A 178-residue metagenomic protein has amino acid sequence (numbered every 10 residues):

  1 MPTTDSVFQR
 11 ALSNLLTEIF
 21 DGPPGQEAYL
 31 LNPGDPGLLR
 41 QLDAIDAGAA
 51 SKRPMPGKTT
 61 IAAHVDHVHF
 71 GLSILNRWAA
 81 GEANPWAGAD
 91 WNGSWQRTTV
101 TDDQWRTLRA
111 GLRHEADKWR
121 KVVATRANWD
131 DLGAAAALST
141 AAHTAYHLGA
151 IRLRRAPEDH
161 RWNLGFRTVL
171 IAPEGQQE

Functional and structural regions predicted by a protein language model:
P2-P24, A28-D35, L39-L42, G48-G93 (+1 more regions): Short, contiguous alpha-helical
G93-A145: Acidic/histidine-rich alpha-helical segments that form the ligand environment of transition-metal centers
